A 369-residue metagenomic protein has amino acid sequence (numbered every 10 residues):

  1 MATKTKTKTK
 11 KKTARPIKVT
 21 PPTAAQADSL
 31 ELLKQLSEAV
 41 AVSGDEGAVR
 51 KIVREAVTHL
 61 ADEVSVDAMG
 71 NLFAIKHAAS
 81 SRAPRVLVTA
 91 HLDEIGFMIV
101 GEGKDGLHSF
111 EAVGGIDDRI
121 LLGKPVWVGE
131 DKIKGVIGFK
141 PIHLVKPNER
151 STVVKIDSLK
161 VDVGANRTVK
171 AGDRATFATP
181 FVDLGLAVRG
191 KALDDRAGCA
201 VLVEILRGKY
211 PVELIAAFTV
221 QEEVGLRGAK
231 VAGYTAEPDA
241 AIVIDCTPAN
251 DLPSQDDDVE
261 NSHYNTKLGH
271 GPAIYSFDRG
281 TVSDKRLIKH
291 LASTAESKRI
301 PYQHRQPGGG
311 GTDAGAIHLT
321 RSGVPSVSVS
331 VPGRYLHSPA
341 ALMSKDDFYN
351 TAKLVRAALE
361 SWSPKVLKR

Functional and structural regions predicted by a protein language model:
M1-R369: N-terminal hydrophobic/helix-forming segments and targeting peptides
